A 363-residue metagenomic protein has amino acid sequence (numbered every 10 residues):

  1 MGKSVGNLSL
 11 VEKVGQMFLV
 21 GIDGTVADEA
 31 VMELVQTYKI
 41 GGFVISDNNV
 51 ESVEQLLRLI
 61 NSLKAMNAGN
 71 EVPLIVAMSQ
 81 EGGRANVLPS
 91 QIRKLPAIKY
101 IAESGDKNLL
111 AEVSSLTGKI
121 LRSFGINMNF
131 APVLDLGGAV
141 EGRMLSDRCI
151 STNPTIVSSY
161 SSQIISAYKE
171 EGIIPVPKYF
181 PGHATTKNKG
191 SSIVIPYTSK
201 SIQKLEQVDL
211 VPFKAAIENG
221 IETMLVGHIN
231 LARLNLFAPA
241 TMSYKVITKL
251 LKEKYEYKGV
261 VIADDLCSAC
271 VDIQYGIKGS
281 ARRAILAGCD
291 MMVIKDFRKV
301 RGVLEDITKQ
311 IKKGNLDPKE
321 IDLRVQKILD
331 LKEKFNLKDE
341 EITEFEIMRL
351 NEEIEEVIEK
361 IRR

Functional and structural regions predicted by a protein language model:
M1-Y38, K254, I273-R363: Preference for extracellular/luminal or secreted protein segments
G21, A27, N49-A68, L74-V76 (+2 more regions): Second-shell residues forming the walls of enzyme active-site clefts
E33-S46, S115-M128: Catalytic domains of carbohydrate-active enzymes, especially glycoside hydrolases
E54-A65, K107-S123: Active-site-adjacent structural elements in enzyme catalytic domains
L88-R93, N127-D147, K178-I195, G227: Active-site-proximal loop/short-helix segments that contain or immediately flank catalytic acid/base residue(s)
I92-G105, C149-S151: A charged helix-plus-loop insertion that forms the helical arch/lid used to bind and gate nucleic-acid substrates
